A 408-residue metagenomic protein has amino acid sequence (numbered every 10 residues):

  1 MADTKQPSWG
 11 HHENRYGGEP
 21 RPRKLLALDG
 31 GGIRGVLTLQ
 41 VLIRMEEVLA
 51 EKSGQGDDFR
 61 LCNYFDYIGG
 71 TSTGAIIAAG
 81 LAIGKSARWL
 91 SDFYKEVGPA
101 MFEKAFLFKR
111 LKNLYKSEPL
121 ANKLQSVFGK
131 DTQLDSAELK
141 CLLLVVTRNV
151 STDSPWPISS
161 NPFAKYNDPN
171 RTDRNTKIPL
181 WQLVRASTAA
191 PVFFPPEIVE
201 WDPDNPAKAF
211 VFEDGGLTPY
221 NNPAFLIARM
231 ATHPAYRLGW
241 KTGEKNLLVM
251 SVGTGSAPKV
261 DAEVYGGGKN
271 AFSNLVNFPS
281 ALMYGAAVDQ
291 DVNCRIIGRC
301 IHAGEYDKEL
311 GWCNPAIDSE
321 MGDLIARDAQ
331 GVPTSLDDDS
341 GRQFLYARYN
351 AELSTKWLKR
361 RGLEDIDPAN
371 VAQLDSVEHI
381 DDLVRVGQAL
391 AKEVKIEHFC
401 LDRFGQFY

Functional and structural regions predicted by a protein language model:
A2-T4, P20, L217-Y220, G239-E244 (+3 more regions): C-terminal helical/tail subdomains of lipid-metabolizing enzymes
K5-R15, E19-A27, I33-V127, P162-N170 (+1 more regions): Patatin-like phospholipase
L25-L28, N63-S72, C141-R148, V211-D214 (+2 more regions): Extended hydrophobic secondary-structure segments that form protein cores and membrane-embedded regions
I33, F102-E103, E138-H233: Active-site gating loop/helix substructures
T38-L42, G80-G84, I158-N161, N222-L226 (+1 more regions): Short coil/turn segments at secondary-structure boundaries
V48-R60, T132-D135, T232-G243: Alpha-helix termini
R60, V127-C141, P179-L180: Short, structural beta-strand-to-alpha-helix junction motif
F225-A271: Hydrophobic, mid-to-C-terminal alpha-helical segments
